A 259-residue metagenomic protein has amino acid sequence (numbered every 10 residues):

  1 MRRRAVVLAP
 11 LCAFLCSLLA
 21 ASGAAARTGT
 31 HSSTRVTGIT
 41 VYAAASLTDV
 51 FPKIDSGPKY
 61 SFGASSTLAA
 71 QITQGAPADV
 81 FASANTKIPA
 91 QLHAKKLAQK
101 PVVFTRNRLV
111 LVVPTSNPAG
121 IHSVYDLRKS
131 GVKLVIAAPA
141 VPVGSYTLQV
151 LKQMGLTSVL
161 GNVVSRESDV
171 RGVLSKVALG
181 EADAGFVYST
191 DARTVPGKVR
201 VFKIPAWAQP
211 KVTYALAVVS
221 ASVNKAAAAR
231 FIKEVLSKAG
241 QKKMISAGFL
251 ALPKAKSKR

Functional and structural regions predicted by a protein language model:
M1-L11: Bacterial N-terminal signal peptides that target proteins for export
R4, A21-D55, K59-S61, S66-Q74 (+2 more regions): Exported/periplasmic ABC-transporter solute-binding proteins
A9-A20: Bacterial N-terminal signal peptides
